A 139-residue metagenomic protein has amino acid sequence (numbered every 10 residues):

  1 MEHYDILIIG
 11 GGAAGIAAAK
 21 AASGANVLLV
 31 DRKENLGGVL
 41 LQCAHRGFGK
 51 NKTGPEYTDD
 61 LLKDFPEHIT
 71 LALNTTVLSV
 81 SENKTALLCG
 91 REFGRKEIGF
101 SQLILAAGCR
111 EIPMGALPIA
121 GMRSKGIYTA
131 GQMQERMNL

Functional and structural regions predicted by a protein language model:
M1-Y4, D59-L139: FAD-binding core/adjacent interface of flavoenzyme oxidoreductases
Y4-E56, D60: Beta1-alpha1 glycine-rich phosphate/pyrophosphate-binding loop at the start of Rossmann-like nucleotide-binding domains
